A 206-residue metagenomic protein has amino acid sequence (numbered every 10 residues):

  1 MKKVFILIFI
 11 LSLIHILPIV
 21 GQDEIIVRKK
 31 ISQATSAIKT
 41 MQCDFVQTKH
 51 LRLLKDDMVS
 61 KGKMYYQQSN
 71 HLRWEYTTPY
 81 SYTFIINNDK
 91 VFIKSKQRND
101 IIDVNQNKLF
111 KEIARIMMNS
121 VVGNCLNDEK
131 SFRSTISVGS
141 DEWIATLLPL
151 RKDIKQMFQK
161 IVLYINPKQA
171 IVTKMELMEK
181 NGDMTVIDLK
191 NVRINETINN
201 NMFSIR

Functional and structural regions predicted by a protein language model:
V4-I14: Sec-dependent N-terminal signal peptides
I16-G21: Sec/Tat signal peptide C-region and signal peptidase I cleavage site
I26-V27, Q33-D44, K49, K55-D57 (+2 more regions): Flexible, processing/modification-adjacent segments and terminal tails in exported/periplasmic/extracellular proteins
K39-M41, S60-G62, Q68-N70, Y80-Y82 (+6 more regions): Envelope-exposed proteins and targeting segments
F45, L72-Y76, V91-K94, A145-L147 (+1 more regions): Short hydrophobic/aromatic-rich beta-strand segments that constitute the beta-sheet cores of beta-sandwich/beta-barrel
R52-L53, R73, Y80-T83, D100 (+2 more regions): Short beta-strands and strand-coil junctions in structured, solvent-facing domains, enriched
K63-R115, T185: An acidic-aromatic
C125-R206: Gly/Pro-enriched, hydrophobic low-complexity segments that function as extracytoplasmic propeptides/linkers
